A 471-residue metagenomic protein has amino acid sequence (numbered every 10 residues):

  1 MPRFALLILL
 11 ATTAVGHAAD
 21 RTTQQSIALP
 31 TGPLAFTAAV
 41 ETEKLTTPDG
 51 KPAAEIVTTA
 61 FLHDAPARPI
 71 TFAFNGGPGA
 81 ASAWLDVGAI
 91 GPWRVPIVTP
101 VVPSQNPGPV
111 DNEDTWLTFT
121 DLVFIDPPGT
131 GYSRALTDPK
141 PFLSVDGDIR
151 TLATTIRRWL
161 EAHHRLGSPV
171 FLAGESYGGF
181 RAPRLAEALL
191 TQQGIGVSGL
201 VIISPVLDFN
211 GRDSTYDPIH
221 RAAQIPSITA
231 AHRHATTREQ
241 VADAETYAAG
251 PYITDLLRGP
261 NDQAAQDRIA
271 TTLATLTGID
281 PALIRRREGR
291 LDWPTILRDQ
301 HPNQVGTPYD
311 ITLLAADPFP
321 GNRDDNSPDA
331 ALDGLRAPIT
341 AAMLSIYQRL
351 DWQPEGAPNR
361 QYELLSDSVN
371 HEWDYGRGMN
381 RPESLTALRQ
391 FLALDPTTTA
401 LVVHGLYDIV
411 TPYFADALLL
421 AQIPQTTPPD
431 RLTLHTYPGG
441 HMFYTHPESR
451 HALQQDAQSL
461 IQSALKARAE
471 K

Functional and structural regions predicted by a protein language model:
A18-I70, S82, D86-G88, K471: Catalytic-loop region of hydrolases
G50-L143, A421: N-terminal cap/lid subdomain of alpha/beta-hydrolase-fold enzymes
R94-V95, L190-T275: A catalytic-pocket lid/entrance helix-loop region that shapes and gates access to the active site across common
L117, P127, F142-L160: Alpha/beta-hydrolase active-site loop
R165-Y177: Alpha/beta-hydrolase fold nucleophile elbow
Q263-H404, I409-V410: Alpha/beta-hydrolase fold catalytic core
T398, P412-Q422: Short alpha-helix in the alpha/beta-hydrolase fold that links the catalytic acid
G440-R450: Catalytic histidine-centered segment of alpha/beta-hydrolase-like enzymes
